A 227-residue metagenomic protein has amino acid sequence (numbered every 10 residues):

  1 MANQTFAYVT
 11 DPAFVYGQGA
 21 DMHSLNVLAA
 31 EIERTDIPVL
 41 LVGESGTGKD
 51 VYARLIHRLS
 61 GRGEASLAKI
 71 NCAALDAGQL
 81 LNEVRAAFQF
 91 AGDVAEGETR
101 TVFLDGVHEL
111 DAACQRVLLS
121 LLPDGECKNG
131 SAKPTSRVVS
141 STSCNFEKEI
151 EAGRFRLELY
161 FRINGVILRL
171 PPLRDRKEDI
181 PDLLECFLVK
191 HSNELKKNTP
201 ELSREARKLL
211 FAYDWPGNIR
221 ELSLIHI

Functional and structural regions predicted by a protein language model:
M1-H23, V27-T35, E44, A53 (+4 more regions): Nucleotide-binding/hydrolysis machinery
A30-E31, L81-F103: Conserved alpha-helical scaffold flanking the Walker A/P-loop in AAA+ ATPase domains
P38-V42, F103: Short hydrophobic/aromatic beta-strand immediately N-terminal to the Walker A/P-loop
G48: Conserved glycine(s) of the Walker
G63-A86: AAA+/P-loop NTPase substrate/partner-engagement loops
G78, D111-A113, E178: Conserved D-loop-proximal element of ABC-family nucleotide-binding domains
E96-A113, L118: Conserved P-loop NTPase "ATPase switch" module shared by AAA+ and STAND
